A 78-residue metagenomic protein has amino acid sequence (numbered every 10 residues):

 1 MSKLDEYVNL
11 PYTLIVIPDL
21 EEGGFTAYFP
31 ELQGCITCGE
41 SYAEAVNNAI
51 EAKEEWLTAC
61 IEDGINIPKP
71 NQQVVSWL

Functional and structural regions predicted by a protein language model:
M1-T13, N47-L78: Short, charged, surface-exposed hinge/linker loops at domain edges that act as mobile lids or interdomain connectors
N9, I15, D19-E21, G39: Short, positively charged
V16-L32: Short aromatic-glycine-(Arg/Gly/Cys) micro-motifs in beta-strand/loop hairpins
Q33-E44: A short, exposed loop/beta-hairpin motif centered on an aromatic-Gly-Thr core
